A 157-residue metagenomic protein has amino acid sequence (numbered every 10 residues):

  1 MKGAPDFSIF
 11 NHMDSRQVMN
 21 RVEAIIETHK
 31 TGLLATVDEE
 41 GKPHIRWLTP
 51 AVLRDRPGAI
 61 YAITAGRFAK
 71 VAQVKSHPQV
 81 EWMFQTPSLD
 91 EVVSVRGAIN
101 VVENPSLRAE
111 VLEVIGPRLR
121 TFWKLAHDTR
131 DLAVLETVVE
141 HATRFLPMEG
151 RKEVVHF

Functional and structural regions predicted by a protein language model:
K2-D14, S94-F157: Charged, gly/pro-rich active-site loop segments
A4-S8, T36, L48-A59: Short, basic, glycine/proline-bearing loop/turn elements
F7-T31: Short, basic/aromatic recognition patches
A24-E40, V80-F84: A short, Trp-centered hydrophobic/proline-enriched beta-strand micro-motif
K30, R46, R56-G58, S76-V80 (+2 more regions): A generic structural signal for short beta-strands and their flanking turns/coil linkers
V37-E39, A65-R67, Q85-P87, R96-N100: Histidine- and/or cysteine-centered catalytic micro-motif in compact active-site loops
A51-L89: A short mixed-secondary-structure module that forms the rim of ligand-binding clefts
